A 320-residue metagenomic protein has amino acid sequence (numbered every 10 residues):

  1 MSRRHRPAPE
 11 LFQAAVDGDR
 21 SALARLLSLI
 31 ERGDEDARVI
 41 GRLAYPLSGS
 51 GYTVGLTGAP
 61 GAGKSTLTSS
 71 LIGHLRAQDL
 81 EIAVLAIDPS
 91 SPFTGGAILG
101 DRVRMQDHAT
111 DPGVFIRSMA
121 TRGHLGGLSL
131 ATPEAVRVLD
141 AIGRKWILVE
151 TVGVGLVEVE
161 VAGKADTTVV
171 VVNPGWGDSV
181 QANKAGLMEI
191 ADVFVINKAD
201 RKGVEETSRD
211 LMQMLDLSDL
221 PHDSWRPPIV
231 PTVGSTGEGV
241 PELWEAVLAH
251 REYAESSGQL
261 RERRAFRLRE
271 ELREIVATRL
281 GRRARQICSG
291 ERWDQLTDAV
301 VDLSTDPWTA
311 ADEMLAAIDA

Functional and structural regions predicted by a protein language model:
R3, P9-D17, L56-P60, S65 (+6 more regions): Expand to "…catalyze enediolate/carbanion chemistry for C-C bond making/breaking, isomerization, decarboxylation
R6-V54, A59-A62, T68-V157, K164-S179: Nucleotide-state-sensitive switch-loop elements of NTP-binding domains
P7-A8, A22-L23, L187, W225 (+1 more regions): N-terminal alpha-helical segment
D17, S28-E35, P46, A77 (+8 more regions): Generic secondary-structure signature for well-ordered alpha-helical cores
R144, T151-I196, R201-D210, M214: Conserved P-loop NTPase nucleotide-binding/switch module
V193, A199-Y253: Canonical P-loop GTPase G-domain recognition
P231, E242-D319: Long, well-ordered amphipathic alpha-helical subdomains in the mid-to-C-terminal portions of large enzyme subunits
